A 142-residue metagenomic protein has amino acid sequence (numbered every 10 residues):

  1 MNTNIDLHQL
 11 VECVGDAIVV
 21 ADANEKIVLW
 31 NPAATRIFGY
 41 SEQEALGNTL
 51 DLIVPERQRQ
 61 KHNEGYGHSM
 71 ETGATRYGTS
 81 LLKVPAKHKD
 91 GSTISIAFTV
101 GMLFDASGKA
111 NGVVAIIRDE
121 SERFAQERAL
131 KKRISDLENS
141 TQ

Functional and structural regions predicted by a protein language model:
N2-T35, G78, N139-Q142: Sensory modules in modular signal-transduction proteins
I5, F124-T141: Sensory-domain boundary/capping and coupling elements
G15-D16, L81-K83, T99: Short loop/turn microsegments at loop-to-beta-strand junctions
A34-A45, A106-S107: PAS/PAS-like sensory domain cap-loop motif
E42, V54-S95, F104-A106: PAS/LOV-family and closely related PAS-like sensory domains
D51, F104, S121: Adenine-nucleotide cofactor-binding loop residues
F98-V100, I117: Sensory-domain boundary capping and coupling elements
K109-D119: PAS-family sensory domains
